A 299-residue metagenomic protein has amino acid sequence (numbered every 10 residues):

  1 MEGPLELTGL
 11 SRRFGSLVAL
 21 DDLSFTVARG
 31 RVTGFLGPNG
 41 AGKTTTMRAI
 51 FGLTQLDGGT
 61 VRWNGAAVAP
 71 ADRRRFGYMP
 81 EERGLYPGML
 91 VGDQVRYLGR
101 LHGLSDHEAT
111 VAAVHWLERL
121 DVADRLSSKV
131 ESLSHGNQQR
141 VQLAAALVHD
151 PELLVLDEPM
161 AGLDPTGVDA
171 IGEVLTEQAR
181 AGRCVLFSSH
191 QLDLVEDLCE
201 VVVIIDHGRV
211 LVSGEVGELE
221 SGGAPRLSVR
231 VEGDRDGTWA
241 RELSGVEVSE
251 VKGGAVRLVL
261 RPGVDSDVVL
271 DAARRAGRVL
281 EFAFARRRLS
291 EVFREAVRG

Functional and structural regions predicted by a protein language model:
E2-L5, R12-D206, V212: ABC transporter nucleotide-binding domains
T8, R230, A283-A285: Solvent-exposed beta-strand sheet faces enriched in polar/charged residues
D72, E220-G223, F293: Short, flexible helix/strand-to-coil boundary loops that buttress conserved ligand/catalytic motifs in alpha/beta
S105, A123, V246-E247, V279: Short coil/loop linkers at secondary-structure junctions
A170-L260: ABC transporter nucleotide-binding domain
R261-G299: C-terminal coupling/interaction segments
